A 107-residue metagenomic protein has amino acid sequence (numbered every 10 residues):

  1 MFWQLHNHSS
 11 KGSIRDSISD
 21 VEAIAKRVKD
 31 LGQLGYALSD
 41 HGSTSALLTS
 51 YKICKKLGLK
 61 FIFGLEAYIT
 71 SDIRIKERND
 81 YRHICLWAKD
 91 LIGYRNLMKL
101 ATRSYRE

Functional and structural regions predicted by a protein language model:
M1-E107: Phosphodiester-processing cores and adjacent nucleic acid-binding clamps
